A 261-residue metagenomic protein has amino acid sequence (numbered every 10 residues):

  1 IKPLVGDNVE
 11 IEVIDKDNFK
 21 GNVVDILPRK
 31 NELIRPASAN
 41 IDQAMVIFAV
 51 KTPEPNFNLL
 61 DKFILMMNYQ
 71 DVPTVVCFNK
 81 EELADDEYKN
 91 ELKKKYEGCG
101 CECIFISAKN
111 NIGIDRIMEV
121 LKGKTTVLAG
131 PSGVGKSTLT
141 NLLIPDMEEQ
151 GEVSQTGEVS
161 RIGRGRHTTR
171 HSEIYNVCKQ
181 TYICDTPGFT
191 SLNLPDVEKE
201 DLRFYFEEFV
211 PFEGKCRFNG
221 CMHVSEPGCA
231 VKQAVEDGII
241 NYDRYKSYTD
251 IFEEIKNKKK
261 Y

Functional and structural regions predicted by a protein language model:
K2-D17, L27-A44, V50, M66 (+6 more regions): Helix-rich effector regions associated with P-loop NTPase G domains
M45-V46, V127: Conserved beta-strand elements of the Class I
F48-F57: Short, glycine-rich nucleotide/cofactor-binding loops
P53, K136, S191: Short glycine-rich, flexible loops that bind phosphorylated cofactors or substrates
N56-L59, Y88-K89: Residues at alpha-helix caps and immediate loop-helix transition turns in enzyme cores, especially N- and C-cap
N58-N68: Histidine-anchored nucleotide/phosphate-binding helix
L83-V134: Canonical P-loop GTPase G-domain recognition
S132, S137-T138, L142: Walker A/P-loop
